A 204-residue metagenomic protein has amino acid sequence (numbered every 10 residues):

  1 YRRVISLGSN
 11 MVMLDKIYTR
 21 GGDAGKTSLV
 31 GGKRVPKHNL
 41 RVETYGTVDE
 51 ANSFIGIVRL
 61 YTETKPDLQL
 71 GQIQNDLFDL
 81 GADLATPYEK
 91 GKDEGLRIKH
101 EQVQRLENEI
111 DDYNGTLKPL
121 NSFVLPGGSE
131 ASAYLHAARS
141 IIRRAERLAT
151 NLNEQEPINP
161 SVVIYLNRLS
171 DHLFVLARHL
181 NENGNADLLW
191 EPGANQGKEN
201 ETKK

Functional and structural regions predicted by a protein language model:
L7-K204: Phosphate/pyrophosphate-binding loop motifs in nucleotide- or prenyl diphosphate-using proteins
